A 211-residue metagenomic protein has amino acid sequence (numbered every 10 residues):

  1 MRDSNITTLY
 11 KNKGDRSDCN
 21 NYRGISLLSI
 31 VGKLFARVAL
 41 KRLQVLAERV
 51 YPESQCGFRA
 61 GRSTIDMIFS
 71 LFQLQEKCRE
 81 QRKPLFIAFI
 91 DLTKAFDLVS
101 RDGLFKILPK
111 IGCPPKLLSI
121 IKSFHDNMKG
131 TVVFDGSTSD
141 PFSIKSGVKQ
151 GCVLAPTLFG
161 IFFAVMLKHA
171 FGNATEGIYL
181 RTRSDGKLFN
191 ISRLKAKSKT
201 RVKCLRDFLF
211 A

Functional and structural regions predicted by a protein language model:
M1-A211: Nucleotidyl polymerases of mobile genetic elements and RNA viruses
